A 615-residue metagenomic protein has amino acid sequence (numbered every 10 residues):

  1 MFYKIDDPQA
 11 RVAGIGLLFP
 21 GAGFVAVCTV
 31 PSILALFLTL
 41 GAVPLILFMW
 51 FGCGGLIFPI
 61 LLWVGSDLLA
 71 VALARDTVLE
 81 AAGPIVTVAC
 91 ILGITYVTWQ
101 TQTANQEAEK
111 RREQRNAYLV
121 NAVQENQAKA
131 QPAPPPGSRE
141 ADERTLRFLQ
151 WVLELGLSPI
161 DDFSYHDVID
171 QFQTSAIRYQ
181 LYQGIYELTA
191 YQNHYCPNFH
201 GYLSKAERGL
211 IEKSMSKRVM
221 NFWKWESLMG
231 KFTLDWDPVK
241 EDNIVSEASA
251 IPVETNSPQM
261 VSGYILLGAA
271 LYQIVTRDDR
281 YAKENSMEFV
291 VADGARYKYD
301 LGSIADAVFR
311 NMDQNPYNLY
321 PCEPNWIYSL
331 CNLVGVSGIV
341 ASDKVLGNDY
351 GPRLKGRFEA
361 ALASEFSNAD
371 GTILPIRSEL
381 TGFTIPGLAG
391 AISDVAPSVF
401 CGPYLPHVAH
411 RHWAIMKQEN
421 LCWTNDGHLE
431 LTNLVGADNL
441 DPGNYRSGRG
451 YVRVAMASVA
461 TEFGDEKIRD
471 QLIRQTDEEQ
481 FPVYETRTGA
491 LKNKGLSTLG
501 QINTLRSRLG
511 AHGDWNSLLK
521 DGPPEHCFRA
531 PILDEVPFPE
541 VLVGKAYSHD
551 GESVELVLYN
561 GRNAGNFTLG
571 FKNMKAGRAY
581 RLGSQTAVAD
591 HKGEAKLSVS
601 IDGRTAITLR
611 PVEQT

Functional and structural regions predicted by a protein language model:
M1-Y165, I169, E241-S246, A269-L271 (+4 more regions): Terminal, non-catalytic domain-edge segments
G83-P84, Q173-I177, E254-V261, Y328 (+3 more regions): Helix-start/N-cap signature of alpha-helical segments
A176-H194, G263-G268: Non-membrane alpha-helical segments in proteins
Y191-I211, Q273-G302, D343-G356, C401-K417 (+2 more regions): Structural helix-adjacent loops and short alpha-helical linkers that scaffold large soluble proteins
Y195-W326, T372-L374: Extended ligand-binding groove/face enriched in aromatic
Q259-M260, F289-S303, A307, Q314-G448: Extended ligand-binding clefts on enzyme/binding-domain cores
H591-A595: Glycine-centered loop-to-beta-strand initiation motif
